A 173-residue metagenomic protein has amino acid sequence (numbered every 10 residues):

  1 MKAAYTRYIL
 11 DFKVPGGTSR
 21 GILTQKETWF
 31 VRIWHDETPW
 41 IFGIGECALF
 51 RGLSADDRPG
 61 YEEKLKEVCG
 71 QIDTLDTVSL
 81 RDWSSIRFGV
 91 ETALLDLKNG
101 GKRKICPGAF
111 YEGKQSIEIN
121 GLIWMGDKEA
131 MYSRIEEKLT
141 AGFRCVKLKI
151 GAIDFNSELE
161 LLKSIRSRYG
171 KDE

Functional and structural regions predicted by a protein language model:
M1-E173: N-terminal capping/lid subdomain adjacent to the active-site entrance of alpha/beta enzymes
